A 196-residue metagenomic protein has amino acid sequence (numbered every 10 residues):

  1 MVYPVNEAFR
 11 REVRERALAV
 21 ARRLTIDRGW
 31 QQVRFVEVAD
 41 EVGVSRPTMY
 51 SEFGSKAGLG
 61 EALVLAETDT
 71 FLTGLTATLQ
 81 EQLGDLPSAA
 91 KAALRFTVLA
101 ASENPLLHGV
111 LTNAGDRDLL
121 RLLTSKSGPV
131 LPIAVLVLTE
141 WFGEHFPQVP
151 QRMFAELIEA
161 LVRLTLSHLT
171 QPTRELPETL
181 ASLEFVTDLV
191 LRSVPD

Functional and structural regions predicted by a protein language model:
M1, R95, L99, T124-S125 (+1 more regions): Intrinsic, short, N-terminal disordered tails of RNA polymerase sigma-factor systems
M1-E41, G58-E61: Basic, helix-initiating cap at the start of DNA-binding domains
R10-V13, F154-V162, T179, L183: Short amphipathic alpha-helix in the helical subdomain of ABC transporter nucleotide-binding domains
A17-T25, E67, F71, L75 (+1 more regions): Short hydrophobic clusters on alpha-helical segments that form packing/core surfaces in small helical domains
G43-F53: Short hydrophobic/aromatic patch on the recognition helix
A62, T76-E103, I158: Hydrophobic alpha-helical connector segments
D69-L72, G109, D118-E159: Amphipathic alpha-helical packing segments from all-alpha helical-bundle domains
L99-E103, E140, E144, E159-E178 (+1 more regions): Amphipathic C-terminal alpha-helical segment
